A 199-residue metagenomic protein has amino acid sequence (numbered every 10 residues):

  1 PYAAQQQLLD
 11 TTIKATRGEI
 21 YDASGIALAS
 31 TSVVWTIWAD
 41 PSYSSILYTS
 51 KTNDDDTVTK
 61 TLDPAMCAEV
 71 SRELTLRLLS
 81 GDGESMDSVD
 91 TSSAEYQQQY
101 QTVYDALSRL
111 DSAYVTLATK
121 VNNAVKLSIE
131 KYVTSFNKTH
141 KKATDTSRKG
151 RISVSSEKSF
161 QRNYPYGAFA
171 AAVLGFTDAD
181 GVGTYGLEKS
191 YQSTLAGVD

Functional and structural regions predicted by a protein language model:
P1-E73, V198: Helix-start/capping segments and mature chain N-termini
D10-R17, D90-S92, T146-I152, G197-V198: Short linear motifs at secondary-structure transitions and domain/linker junctions
I20-S24, Y96-Q101: Short amphipathic beta-strand starts and helix->beta connectors
S42, L79, T134: Hydrophobic/aromatic-lined pockets within catalytic cores
Y48-T52, D82, D178-Y185: Short helix-capping/linker segments at secondary-structure and domain boundaries
S50-T61, E84-Q98, K142-R148: Surface-exposed intrinsically disordered loops and tails
T57-K60, E69-L76, Q101-D199: Small/polar-residue-rich segments within soluble enzyme cores
C67-L79, G83-S88: Extracytoplasmic
